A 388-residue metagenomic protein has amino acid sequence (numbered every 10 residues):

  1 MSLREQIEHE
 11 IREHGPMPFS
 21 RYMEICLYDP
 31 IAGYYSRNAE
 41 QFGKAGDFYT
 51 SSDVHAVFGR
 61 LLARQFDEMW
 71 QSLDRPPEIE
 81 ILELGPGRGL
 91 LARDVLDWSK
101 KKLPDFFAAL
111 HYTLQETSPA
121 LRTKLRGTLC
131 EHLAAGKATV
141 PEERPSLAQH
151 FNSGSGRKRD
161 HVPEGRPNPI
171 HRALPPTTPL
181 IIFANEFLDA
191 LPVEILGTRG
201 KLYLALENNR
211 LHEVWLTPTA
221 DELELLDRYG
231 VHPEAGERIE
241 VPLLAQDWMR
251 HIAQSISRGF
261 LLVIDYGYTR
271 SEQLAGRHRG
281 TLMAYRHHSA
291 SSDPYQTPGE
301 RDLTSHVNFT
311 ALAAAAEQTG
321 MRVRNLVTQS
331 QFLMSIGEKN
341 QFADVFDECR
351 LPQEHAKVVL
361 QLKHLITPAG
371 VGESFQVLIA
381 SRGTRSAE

Functional and structural regions predicted by a protein language model:
H9-P77: Conserved Class I S-adenosyl-L-methionine-dependent methyltransferase catalytic core
G46, L82, Q115, I182-N185 (+1 more regions): Active-site flanking residues adjacent to catalytic metal/cofactor-binding acidic residues
D53-P141, H171-R172: SAM cofactor-binding core of SAM-dependent methyltransferases, primarily the Rossmann-like beta-alpha-beta module
P119, L188, Y268: Short, glycine/acidic-enriched loop or turn micro-motifs at the edges of active sites
E131, A135-T178, T384-A387: Intrinsic disorder/low-complexity segments
T177-G197, I239-L243, D247, S255-L261: A short SAM/SAH-binding and catalytic strip from SAM-dependent methyltransferases
L180-R228, G276-Y285: A mobile, often basic/glycine-rich helix-loop segment that functions as the active-site lid/recognition loop
E224-E388: Long, Lys/Arg- and hydrophobic-enriched amphipathic alpha-helices
